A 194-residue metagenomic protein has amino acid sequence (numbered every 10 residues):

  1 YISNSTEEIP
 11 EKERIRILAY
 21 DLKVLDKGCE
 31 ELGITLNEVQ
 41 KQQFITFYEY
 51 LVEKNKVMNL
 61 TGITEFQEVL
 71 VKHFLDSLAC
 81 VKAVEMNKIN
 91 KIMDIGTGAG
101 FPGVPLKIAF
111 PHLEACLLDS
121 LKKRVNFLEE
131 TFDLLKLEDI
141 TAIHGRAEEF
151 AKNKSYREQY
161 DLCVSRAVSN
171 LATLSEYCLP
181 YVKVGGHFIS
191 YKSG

Functional and structural regions predicted by a protein language model:
I2, T6, P10-E13, Y20-N87 (+2 more regions): Class I SAM-dependent transferase core
A19, K41, I45, K122-V125 (+1 more regions): Short alpha-helix boundary/capping motifs
L78-S169, T173-S175: Conserved SAM/SAH cofactor-binding pocket of Class I
T173-H187: A short glycine-rich, Lys/Arg-flanked "PGG" loop and its adjoining helix->strand segment in the class I
Y191-G194: Short strand-turn motif at the edge of the Rossmann-like AdoMet-binding core
